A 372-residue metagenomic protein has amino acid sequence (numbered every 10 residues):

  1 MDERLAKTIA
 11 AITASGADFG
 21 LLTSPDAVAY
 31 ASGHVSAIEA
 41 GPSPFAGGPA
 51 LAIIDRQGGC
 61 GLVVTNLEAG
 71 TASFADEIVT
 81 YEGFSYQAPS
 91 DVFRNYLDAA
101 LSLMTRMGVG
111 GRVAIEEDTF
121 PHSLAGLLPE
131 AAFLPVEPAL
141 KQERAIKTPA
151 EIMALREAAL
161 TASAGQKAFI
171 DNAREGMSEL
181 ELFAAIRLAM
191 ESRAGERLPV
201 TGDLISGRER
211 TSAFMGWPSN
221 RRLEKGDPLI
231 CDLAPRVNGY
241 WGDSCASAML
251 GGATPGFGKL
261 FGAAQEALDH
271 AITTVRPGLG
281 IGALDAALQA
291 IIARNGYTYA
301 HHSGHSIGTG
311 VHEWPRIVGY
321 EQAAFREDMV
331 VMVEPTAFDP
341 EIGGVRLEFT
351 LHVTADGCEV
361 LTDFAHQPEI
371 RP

Functional and structural regions predicted by a protein language model:
M1-P372: Active-site neighborhoods and metal-handling regions in enzymes and metal-associated proteins
